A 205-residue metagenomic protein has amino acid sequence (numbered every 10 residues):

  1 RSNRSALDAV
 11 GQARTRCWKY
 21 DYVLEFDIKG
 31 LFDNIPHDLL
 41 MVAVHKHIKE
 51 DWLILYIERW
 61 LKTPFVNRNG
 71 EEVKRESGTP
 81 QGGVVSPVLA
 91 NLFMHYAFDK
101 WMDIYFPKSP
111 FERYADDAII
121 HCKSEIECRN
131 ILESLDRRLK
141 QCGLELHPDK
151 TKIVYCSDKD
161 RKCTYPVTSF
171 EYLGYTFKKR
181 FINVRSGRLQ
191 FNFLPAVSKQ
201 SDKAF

Functional and structural regions predicted by a protein language model:
R1-S157, V167-S169: Conserved polymerase palm-domain catalytic core
K62, C142-F205: A conserved non-catalytic segment of reverse transcriptases and RNA-directed RNA polymerases corresponding to the late
